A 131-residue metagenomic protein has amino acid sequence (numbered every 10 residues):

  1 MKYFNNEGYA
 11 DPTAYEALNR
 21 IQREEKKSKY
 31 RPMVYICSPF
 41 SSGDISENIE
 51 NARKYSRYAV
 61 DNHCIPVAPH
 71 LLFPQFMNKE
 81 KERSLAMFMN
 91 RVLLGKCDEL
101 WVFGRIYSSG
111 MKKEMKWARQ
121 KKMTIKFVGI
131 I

Functional and structural regions predicted by a protein language model:
M1-I131: Catalytic phosphate/metal-binding cores of nucleic-acid and nucleotide-processing enzymes, i.e., regions that mediate
